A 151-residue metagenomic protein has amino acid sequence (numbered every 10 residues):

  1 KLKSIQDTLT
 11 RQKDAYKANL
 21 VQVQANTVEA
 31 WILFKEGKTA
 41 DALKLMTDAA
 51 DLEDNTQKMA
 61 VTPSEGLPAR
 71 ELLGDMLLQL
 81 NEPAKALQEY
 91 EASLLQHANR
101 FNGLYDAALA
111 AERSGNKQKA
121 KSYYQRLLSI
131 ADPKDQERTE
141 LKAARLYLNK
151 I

Functional and structural regions predicted by a protein language model:
K3-R11, T47-Q57, A92-L95, L128-S129: Amphipathic alpha-helical segments of tetratricopeptide repeats
K13-Q22, A60, S64, A98 (+1 more regions): Residue signature of alpha-solenoid helical repeat architecture, marking inter-repeat boundaries and helix-start
V21-Q24, V28, K35, L72 (+3 more regions): "A position-specific structural signal for the A-helix of alpha-solenoid helical repeats
